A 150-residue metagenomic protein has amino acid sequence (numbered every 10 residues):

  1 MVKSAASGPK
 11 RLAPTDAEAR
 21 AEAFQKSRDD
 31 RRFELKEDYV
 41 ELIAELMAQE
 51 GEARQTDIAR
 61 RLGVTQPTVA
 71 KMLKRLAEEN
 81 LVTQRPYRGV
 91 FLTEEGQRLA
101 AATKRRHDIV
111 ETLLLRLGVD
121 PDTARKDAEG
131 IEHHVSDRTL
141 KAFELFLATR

Functional and structural regions predicted by a protein language model:
M1-F33: N-terminal leader segment of winged-helix/HTH proteins
L12-A19, A44, L145, T149: Tandem CBS (Cystathionine beta-synthase) repeat/Bateman regulatory domains
E22, K26-V64: N-terminal helix-turn-helix DNA-binding core of bacterial DNA-binding proteins
L35-D38, R54, E95, R106 (+1 more regions): N-terminal positioning helix adjacent to the helix-turn-helix/winged-helix DNA-binding module
A53-V90, E94: Canonical helix-turn-helix DNA-binding module
R61, L99, R116: Residues within the alpha-helical elements of helix-turn-helix
R88-H107: Basic, amphipathic "hinge/linker" alpha-helix immediately C-terminal to the N-terminal HTH DNA-binding motif
D108-L147: Amphipathic alpha-helical dimerization/coiled-coil segments that flank or bridge DNA-binding/regulatory modules
